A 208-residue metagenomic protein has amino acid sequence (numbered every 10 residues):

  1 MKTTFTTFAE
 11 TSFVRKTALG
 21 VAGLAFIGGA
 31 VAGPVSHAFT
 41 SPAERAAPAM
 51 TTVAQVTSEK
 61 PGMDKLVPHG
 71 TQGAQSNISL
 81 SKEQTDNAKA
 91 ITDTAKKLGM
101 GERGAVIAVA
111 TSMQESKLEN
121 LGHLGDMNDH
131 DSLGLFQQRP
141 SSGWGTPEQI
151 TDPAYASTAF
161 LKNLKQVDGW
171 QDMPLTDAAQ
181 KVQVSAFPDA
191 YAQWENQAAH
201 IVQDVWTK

Functional and structural regions predicted by a protein language model:
M1-F39: Secretory targeting and sorting signals
A30-Q55: C-terminal region of N-terminal signal peptides and the immediate post-cleavage residues of exported proteins
G62, L66, G70-I78, S116-P174: Peptidoglycan-targeting cell-wall enzymes and recognition modules
G62-M113, K117, V205: Export/targeting segments at the very N-terminus of extracytoplasmic proteins
I78-D86, L98-V106, P147-Y155, D172-M173 (+1 more regions): Soluble non-cytosolic domains of exported or imported proteins
L98-V109, N120-G125, G169-A179: Surface-exposed patches in mature extracellular/periplasmic domains of secreted proteins
A108-A110, L135-R139, K181-Q183: Soluble periplasmic/extracytoplasmic beta-strand elements of cell-envelope proteins
I150-T151, Y155-K208: Catalytic and binding regions of secreted/periplasmic enzymes and modules that target cell-wall glycans
